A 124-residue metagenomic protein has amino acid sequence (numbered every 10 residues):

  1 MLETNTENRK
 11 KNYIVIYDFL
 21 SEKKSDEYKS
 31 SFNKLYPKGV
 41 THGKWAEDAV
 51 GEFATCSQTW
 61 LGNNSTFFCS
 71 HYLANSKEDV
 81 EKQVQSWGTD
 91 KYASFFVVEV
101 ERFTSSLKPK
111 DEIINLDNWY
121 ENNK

Functional and structural regions predicted by a protein language model:
M1-S57, L61-T66, N75-D79, R102-K124: Short S/T/G/P-rich N-terminal loop/turn motif that feeds into the first structured element of a domain
H71-S106: An amphipathic, aromatic/His-enriched active-site/gating alpha helix that lines ligand/cofactor pockets
